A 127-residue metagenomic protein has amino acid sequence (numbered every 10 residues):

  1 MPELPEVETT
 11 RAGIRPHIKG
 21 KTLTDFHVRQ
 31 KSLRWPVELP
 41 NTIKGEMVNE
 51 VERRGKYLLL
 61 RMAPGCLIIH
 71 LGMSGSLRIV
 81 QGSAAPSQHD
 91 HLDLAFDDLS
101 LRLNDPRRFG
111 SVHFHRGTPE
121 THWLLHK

Functional and structural regions predicted by a protein language model:
M1-M62, A95-D97: Extended, highly charged segments
L67-K127: Phosphate/anion-contacting hairpin/loop surfaces
